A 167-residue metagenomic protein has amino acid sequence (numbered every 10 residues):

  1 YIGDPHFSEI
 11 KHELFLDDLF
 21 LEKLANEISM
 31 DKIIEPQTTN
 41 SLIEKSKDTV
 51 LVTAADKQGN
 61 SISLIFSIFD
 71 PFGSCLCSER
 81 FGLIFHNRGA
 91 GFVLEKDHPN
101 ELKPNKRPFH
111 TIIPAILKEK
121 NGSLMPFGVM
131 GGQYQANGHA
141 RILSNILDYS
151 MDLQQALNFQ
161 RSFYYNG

Functional and structural regions predicted by a protein language model:
Y1-I68, C77-F81, R88: Internal maturation/activation junctions in enzymes
S46-K47, Q58, P108, G131 (+1 more regions): Secondary-structure capping and boundary motifs in well-ordered enzyme cores
N60-M125, Y149, L153: Active-site rim segments in enzyme catalytic domains, especially the processed small/beta chain of N-terminal
G89, A140-S144, L157: Generic hydrophobic alpha-helical scaffold/packing signal
D97-L102, M125-G128, A140-S144, G167: Short beta-alpha connecting loops at secondary-structure transitions that line or flank enzyme active sites
I112-P114, G122-A136, F159: M16 family metallopeptidases and their MPP-like homologs
V129-M151: Alpha-helical support elements that line or immediately flank enzyme active sites and cofactor-binding pockets
I146-G167: Compact, glycine/acidic-enriched structural inserts
